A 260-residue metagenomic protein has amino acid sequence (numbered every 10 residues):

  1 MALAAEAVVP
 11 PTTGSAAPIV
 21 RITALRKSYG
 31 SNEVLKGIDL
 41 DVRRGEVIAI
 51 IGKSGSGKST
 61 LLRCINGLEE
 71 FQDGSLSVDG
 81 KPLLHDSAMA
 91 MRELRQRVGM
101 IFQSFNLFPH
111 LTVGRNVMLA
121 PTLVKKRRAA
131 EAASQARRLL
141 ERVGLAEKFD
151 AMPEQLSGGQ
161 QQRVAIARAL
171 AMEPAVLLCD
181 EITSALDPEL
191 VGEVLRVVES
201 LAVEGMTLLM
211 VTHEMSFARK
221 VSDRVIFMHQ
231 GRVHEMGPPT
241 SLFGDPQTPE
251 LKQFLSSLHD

Functional and structural regions predicted by a protein language model:
M1-R26: ABC-family P-loop ATPase nucleotide-binding domain
A2-A5, H229-Q230, M236, T240-D260: C-terminal boundary and immediately downstream tail of ABC-type ATPase nucleotide-binding domains
A17-P239: ABC family nucleotide-binding domain
